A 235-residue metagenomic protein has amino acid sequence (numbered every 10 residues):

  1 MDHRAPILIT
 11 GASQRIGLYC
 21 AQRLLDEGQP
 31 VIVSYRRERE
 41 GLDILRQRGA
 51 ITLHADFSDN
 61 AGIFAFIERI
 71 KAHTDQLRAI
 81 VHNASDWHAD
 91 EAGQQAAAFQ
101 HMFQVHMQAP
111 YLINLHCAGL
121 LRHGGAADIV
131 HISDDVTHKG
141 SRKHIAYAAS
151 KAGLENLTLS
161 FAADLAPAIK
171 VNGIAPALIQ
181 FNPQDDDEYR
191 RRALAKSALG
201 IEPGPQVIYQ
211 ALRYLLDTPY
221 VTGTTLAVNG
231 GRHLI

Functional and structural regions predicted by a protein language model:
S13-R15: Conserved glycine-rich cofactor-binding loop
Q47-A61: Rossmann-fold cofactor-recognition segment
V81-A89, G231: Conserved NAD(P)H cofactor-binding loop of Rossmann-fold oxidoreductase domains
D90, R122, A126-G153, T158-A166 (+1 more regions): Catalytic loop of short-chain dehydrogenase/reductase
D90-F103, A193: Substrate-binding pocket helix/loop in short-chain dehydrogenase/reductase
A168-K170, T222-G223: Short, small/polar-rich loop/turn modules that mediate ligand/substrate recognition or access, typified
P205-V228, H233: C-terminal substrate-recognition "lid" of short-chain dehydrogenase/reductases
